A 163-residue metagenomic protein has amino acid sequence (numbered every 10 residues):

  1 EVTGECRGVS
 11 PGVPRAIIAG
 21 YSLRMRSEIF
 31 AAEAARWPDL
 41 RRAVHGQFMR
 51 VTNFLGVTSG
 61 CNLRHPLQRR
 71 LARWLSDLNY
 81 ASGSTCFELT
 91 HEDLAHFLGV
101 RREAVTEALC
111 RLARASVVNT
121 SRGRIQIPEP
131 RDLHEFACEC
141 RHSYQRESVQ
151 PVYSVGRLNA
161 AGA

Functional and structural regions predicted by a protein language model:
E1-I17: Cyclic nucleotide-binding regulatory domains
V2, E33, F136: Residues that scaffold the ATP/ADP-binding catalytic core of kinase and kinase-like folds
I17-A19, A34-R101: Polybasic "coupling" helices that flank or enter modular domains
A19-S22, R124: Structural motif
I29-F30, V117: Alpha-helical bundle regulatory/interaction domains
F30-A31, L133: A generic structural signal for short hydrophobic patches within well-formed alpha-helices
S76-A163: Phosphate-/nucleic-acid-contacting segments
